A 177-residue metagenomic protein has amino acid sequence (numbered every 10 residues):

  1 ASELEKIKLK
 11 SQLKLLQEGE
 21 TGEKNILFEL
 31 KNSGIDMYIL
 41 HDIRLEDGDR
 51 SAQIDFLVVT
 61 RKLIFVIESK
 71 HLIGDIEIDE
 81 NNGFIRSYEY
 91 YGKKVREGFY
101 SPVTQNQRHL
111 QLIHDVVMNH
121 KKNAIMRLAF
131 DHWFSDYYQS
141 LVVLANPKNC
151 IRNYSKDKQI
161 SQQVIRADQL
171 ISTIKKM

Functional and structural regions predicted by a protein language model:
A1-A52, E89-M177: Surface-exposed interaction regions that form or flank ligand-binding interfaces
D55: Cell-envelope/extracellular polymer assembly enzymes that use nucleotide-activated donors
V58-R86: Active-site beta-strand-loop-beta-strand hairpin of nuclease catalytic cores that positions key catalytic residues
